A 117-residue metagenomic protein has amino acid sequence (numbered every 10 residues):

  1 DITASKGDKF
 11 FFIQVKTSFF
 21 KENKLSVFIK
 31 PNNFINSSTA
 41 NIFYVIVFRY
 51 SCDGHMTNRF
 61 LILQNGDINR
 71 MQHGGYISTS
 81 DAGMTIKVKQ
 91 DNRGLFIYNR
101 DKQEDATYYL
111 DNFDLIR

Functional and structural regions predicted by a protein language model:
T3-R117: Mixed-charge (Asp/Glu-Lys/Arg
